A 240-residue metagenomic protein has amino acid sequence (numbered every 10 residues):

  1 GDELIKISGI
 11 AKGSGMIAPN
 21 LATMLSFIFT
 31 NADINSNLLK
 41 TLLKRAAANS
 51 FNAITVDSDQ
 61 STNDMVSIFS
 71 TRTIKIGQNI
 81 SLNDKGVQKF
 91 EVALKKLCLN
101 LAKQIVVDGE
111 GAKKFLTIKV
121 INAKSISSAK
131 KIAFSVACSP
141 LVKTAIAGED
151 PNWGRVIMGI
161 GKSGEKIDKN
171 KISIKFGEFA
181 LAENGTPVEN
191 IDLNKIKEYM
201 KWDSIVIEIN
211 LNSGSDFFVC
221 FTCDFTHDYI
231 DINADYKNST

Functional and structural regions predicted by a protein language model:
G1-T240: A structural signal for small-residue-enriched, beta-sheet-centric alpha/beta enzyme cores and oligomeric scaffold folds
